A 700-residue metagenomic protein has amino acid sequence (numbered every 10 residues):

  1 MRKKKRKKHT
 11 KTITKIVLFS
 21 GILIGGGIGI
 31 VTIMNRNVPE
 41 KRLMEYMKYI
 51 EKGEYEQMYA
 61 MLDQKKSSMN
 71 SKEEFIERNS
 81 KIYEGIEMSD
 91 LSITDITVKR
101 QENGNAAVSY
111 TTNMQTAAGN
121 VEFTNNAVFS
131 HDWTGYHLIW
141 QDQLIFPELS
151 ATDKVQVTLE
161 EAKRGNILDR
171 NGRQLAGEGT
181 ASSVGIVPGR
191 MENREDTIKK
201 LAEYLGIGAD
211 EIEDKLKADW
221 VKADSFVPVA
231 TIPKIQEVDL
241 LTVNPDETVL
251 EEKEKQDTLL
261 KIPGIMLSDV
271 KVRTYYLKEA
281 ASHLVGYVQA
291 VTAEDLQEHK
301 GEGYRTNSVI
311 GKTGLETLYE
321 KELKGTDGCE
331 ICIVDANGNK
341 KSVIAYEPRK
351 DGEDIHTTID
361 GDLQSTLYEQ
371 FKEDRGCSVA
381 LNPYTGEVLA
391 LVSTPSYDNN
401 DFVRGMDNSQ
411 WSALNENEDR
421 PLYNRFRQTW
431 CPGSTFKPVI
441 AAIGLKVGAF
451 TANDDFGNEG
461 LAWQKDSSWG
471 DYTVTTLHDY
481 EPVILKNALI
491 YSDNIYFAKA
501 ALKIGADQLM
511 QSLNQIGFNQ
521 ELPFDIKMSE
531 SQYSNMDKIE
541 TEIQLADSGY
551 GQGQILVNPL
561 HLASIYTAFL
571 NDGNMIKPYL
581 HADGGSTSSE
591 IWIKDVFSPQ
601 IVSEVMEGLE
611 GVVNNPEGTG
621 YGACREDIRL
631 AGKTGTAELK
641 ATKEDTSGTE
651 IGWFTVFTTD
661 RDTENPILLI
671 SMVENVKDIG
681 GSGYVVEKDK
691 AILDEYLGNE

Functional and structural regions predicted by a protein language model:
M1-I13: N-terminal Lys/Arg-rich, disordered targeting/topogenic segments
K15-G29: Hydrophobic membrane-insertion alpha-helices, especially the h-region of bacterial N-terminal signal peptides
G27-M44: Sec-dependent signal peptide cleavage junction
M34, K41, E56-A107: Short solvent-exposed beta->alpha transition segments
Y46-M58: Short helix-adjacent coil turns
K81-C377, Y397-P421, T429: Extracytoplasmic/periplasmic proteins that interact with beta-lactams or build/remodel peptidoglycan
V334-I344, Y384-S434, V439-S671, G681: Beta-lactam-recognizing serine transpeptidase/beta-lactamase-like catalytic domain environment
S588-E590, V686-E700: Short, gly/Ser/Thr-rich active-site loops of penicillin-recognizing serine hydrolases
